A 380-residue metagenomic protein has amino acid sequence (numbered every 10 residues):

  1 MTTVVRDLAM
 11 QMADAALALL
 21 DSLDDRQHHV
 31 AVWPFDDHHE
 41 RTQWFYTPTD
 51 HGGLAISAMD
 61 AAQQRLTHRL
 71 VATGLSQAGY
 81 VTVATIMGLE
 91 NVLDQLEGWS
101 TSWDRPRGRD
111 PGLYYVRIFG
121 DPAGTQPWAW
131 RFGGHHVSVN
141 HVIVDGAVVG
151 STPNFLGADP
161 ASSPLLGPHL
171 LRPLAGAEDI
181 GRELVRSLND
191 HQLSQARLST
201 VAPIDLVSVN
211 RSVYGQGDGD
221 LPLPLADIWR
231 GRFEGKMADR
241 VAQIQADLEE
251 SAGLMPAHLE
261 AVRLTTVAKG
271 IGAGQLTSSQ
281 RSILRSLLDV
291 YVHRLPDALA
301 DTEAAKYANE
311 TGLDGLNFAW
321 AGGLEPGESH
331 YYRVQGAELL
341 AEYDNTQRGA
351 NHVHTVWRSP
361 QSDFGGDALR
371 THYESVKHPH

Functional and structural regions predicted by a protein language model:
M1-S76, V81-H380: A cross-kingdom marker for long, charged
